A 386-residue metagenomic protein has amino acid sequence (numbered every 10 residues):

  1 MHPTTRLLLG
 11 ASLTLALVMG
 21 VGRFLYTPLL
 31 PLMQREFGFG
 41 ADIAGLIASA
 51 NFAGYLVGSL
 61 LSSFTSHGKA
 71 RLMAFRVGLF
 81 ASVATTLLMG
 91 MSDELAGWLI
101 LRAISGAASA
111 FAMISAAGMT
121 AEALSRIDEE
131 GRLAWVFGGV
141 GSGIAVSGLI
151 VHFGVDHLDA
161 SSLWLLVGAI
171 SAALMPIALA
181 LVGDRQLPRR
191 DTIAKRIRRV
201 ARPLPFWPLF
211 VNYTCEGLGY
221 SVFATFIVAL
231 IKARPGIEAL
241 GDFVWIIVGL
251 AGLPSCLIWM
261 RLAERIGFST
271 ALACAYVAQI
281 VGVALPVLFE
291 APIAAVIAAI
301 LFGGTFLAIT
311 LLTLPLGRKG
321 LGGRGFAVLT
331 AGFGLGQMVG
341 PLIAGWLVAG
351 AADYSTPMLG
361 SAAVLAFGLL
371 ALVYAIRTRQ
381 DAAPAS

Functional and structural regions predicted by a protein language model:
T27, F206-I246: Extracytoplasmic gate region of multi-pass secondary transporters
G38, M91-A96, F289-E290: Helix-breaking motifs and short loop linkers at transmembrane-helix boundaries and internal kinks in secondary membrane
V57-D93: Conserved MFS/SLC helix-loop-helix module at the cytosolic interface between two early adjacent transmembrane helices
G58-A70, S255-G267, V348-A349: Helix-to-loop junctions at the C-terminal end of transmembrane segments in multipass secondary transporters
L95, I127-G183: Helix-loop-helix hairpin linking two adjacent transmembrane segments in secondary transporters
L101-G139: Cytoplasmic helix-loop-helix junction between adjacent transmembrane helices in 12-TM secondary transporters
S269-T313: C-terminal transmembrane helical hairpin of 12-TM major facilitator-type secondary transporters
G320-Y354, S361: A late C-terminal transmembrane helix in Major Facilitator Superfamily
